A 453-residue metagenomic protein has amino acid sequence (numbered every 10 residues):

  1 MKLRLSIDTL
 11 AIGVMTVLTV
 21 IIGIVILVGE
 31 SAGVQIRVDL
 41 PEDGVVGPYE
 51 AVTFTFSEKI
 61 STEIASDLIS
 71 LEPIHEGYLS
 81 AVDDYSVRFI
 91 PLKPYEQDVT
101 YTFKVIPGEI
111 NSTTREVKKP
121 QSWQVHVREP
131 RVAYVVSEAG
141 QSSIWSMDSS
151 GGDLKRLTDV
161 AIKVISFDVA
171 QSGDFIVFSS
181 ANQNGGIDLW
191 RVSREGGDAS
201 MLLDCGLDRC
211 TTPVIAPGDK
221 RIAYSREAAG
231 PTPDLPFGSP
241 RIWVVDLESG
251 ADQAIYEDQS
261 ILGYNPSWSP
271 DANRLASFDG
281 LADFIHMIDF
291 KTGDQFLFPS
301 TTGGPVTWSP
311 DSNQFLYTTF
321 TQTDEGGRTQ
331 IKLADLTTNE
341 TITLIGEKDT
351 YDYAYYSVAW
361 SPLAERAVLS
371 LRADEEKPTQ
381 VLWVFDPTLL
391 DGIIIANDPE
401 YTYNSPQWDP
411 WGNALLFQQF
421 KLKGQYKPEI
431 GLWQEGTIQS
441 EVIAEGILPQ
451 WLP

Functional and structural regions predicted by a protein language model:
M1-A32, V38, G173-I176, S180-A181 (+10 more regions): Intrinsically disordered, low-complexity terminal and linker regions enriched in polar/acidic and proline-rich content
K2-P130, G151-D168, S179-A181, M201 (+5 more regions): Acidic, low-complexity Ser/Thr/Gly/Pro-rich repeat segments typical of extracellular/periplasmic and surface-exposed
A81-D83, K104, H126, E138 (+14 more regions): Residue-level signal for WD-repeat beta-propeller blades
E129-S137: Short beta-strand segments enriched in small/hydrophobic residues
V136-I144, V160-I162, S179-W190, D204-R209 (+9 more regions): A flexible loop/linker signature enriched in serine peptidases of the S9 family
S149-V164, V192-T211, W243-Y264, M287-G304 (+3 more regions): Multi-bladed beta-propeller domains
A161-S179, G206-S225, A254-F278, L297-T318 (+4 more regions): Conserved beta-propeller blade repeats
